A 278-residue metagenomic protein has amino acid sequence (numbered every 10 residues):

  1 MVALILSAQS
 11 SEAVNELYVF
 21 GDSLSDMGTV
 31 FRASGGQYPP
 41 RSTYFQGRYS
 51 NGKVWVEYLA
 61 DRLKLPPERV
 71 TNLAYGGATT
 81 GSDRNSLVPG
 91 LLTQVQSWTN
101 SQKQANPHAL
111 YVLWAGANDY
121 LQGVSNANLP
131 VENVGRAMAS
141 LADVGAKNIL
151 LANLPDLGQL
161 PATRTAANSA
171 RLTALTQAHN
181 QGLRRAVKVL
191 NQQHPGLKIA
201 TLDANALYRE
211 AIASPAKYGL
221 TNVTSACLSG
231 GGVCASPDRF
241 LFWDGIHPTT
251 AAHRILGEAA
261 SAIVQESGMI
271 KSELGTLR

Functional and structural regions predicted by a protein language model:
M1-I5: Bacterial N-terminal signal peptides
L6-R278: Conserved active-site regions of diverse hydrolases
